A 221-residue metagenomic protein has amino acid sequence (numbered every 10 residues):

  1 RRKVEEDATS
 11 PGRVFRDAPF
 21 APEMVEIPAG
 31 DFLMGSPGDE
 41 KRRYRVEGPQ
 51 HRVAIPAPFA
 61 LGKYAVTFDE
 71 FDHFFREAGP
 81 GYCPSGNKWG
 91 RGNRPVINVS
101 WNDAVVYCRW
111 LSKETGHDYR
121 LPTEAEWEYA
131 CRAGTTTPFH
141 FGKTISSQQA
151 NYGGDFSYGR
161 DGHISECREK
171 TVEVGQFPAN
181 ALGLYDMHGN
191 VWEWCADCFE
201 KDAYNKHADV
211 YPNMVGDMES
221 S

Functional and structural regions predicted by a protein language model:
R1-D17: N-terminal pre-domain segments of enzymes
R2-K3, A57, T123: Generic detector of low-complexity/intrinsically disordered segments and short hydrophobic N-terminal stretches
R2-V4, M24, Y119: Short glycine-aromatic motifs
V4-E6, A60-Y64, I97, G142: Alpha-helical interaction segments
D7, P56-P58, N213, M218: Compositionally biased, intrinsically disordered low-complexity segments
P11, E23, P28, P49 (+3 more regions): Cysteine-rich, disulfide-stabilized extracellular repeat modules
V14-Y82, V99-N102, H188-G189, A196: A short glycine-rich, aromatic-capped structural motif
L33, P37-R43, G81, S85-S221: Functional-site microenvironments in short loops/helix caps that host divalent-cation chemistry
